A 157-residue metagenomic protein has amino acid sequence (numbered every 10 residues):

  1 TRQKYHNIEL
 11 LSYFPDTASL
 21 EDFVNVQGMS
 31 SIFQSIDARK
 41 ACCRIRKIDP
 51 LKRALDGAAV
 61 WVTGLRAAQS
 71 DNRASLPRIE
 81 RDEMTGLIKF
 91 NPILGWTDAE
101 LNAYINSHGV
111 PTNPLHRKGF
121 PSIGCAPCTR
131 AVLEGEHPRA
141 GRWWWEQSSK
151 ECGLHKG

Functional and structural regions predicted by a protein language model:
T1-G157: Nucleotide-activated chemistry modules centered on ATP-dependent adenylation/adenylyltransferase
